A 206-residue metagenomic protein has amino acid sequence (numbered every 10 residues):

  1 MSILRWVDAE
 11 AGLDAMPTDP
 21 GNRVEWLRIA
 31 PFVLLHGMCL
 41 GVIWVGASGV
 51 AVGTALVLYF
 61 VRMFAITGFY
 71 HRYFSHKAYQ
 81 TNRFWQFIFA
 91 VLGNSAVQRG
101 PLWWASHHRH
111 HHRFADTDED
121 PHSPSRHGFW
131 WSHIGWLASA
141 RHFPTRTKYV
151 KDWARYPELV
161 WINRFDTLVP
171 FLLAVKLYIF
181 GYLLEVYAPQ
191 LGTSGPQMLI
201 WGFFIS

Functional and structural regions predicted by a protein language model:
M1-S206: Non-catalytic, topology-defining segments of multipass membrane proteins
